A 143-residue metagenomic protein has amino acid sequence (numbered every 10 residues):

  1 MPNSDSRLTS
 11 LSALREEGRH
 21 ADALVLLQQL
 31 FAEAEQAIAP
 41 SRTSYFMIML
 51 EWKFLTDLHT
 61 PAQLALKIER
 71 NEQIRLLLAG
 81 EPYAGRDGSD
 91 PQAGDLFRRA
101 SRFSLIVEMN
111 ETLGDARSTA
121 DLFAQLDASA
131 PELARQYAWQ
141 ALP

Functional and structural regions predicted by a protein language model:
P2-S12, S41-L58, L78-D115, E132-P143: Amphipathic alpha-helical repeat scaffolds of TPR domains
R7, A32-E33, D90, L126: Generic preference for well-ordered secondary structure
A13-E16, I38: Short, charged/polar micro-motifs that form catalytic or ligand-binding hotspots
E17-R19, G114: Short helix-adjacent coil turns
H20-T56: N-terminal, post-signal-peptide region of Sec/Tat-exported proteins
L26-Q29, T60-L78, A116-A130: Alpha-helical repeat scaffolds
